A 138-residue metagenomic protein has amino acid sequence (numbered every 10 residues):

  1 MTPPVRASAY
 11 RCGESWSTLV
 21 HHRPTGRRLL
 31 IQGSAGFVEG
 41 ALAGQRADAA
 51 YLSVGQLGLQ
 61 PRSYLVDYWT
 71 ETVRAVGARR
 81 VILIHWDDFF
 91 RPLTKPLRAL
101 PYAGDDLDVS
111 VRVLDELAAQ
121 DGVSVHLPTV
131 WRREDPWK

Functional and structural regions predicted by a protein language model:
M1-G44, V130-K138: Core dinuclear metal-dependent hydrolase active-site scaffold
Y10-C12, P61-Y68, D105-S110: Soluble or luminal CAZymes and related metallo-dependent hydrolases
T18-H22, A50-L52, L93-L97: A generic short-segment signal for beta-strand/edge and adjacent turn/coil regions
L30-A35, A50-G55, Q60-P61, R80-D87 (+1 more regions): Active-site neighborhood of phospho(di)ester-bond hydrolases with catalytic His/Asp-centered motifs
A35-E39, L65-E71: Alpha-helical scaffolding within the catalytic cores of extracellular/periplasmic polymer-degrading hydrolases
E39, Q60, R91: Glycine/Thr-rich phosphate-binding loops of Rossmann-like dinucleotide-binding domains
L42-G44, D48-L52: C-terminal/domain-terminus segments
A43-G44, T70-K138: Binuclear metal-ion centers of metallo-dependent hydrolases, dominated by the metallo-beta-lactamase
